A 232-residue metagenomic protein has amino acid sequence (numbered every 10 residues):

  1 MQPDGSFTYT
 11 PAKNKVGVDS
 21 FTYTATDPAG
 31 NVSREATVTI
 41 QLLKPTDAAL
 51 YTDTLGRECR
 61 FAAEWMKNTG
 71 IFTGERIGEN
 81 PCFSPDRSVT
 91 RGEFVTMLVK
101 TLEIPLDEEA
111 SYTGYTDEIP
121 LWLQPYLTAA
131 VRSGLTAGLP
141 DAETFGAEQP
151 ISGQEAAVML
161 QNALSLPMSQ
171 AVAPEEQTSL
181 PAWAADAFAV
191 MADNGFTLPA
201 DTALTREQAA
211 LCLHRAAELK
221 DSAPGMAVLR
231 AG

Functional and structural regions predicted by a protein language model:
M1-L42: Acidic, turn/loop-rich segments in luminal/extracellular domains of secretory-pathway and cell-surface proteins
Q41-F61, T73-P125, R132-Q154, Q161-D186 (+2 more regions): Feature responds to low-complexity, polar/acidic, surface-exposed segments characteristic of secreted/exported proteins
E64-N68: Mature N-terminal segment immediately following signal peptide/propeptide cleavage in secreted/periplasmic
A209: Short, well-ordered, aromatic-rich surface patches in folded extracellular/luminal domains
